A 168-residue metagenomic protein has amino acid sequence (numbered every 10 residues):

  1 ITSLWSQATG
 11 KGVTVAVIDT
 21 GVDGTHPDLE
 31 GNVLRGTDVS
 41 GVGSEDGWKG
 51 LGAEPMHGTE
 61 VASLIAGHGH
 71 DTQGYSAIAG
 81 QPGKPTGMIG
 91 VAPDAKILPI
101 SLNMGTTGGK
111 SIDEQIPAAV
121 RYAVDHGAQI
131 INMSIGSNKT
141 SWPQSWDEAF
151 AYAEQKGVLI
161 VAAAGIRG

Functional and structural regions predicted by a protein language model:
I1-D94: Active-site core segment of subtilase-fold serine proteases
T14, K96, G157-L159: Proline-centered loop/turn at the N-terminus of a beta-strand
I18-G21, L64-H68, A92-A95, I100-M104 (+2 more regions): Active-site-proximal beta-strand/loop segments in catalytic clefts of secreted hydrolases
D28, G36, G83-M88, K96-P99 (+4 more regions): Bulky hydrophobic/aromatic packing residues
L34, L98, L159-V161: Structural detector of well-ordered beta-strand residues that form the stable sheet scaffold of enzyme domains
L102-G168: Substrate-binding/access-modulating region of protease and related hydrolase catalytic domains
